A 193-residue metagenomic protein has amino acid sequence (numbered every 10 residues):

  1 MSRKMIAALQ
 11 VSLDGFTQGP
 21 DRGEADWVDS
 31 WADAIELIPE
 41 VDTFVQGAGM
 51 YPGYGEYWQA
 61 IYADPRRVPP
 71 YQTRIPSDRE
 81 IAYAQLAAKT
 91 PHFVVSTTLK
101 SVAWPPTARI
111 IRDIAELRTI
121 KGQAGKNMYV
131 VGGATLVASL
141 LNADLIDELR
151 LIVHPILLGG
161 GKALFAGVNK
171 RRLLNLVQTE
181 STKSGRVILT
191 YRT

Functional and structural regions predicted by a protein language model:
M1-T193: Enzymes that bind and transform nitrogen-containing heteroaromatic metabolites
